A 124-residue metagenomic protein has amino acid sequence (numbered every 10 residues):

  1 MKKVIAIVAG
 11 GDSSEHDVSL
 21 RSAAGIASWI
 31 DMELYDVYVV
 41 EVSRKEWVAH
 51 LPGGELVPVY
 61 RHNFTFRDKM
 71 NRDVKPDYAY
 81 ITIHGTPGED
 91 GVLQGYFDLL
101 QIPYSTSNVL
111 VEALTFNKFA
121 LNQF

Functional and structural regions predicted by a protein language model:
M1-F124: ATP-binding N-terminal substructure of ATP-dependent carboxylate-amine bond-forming enzymes
